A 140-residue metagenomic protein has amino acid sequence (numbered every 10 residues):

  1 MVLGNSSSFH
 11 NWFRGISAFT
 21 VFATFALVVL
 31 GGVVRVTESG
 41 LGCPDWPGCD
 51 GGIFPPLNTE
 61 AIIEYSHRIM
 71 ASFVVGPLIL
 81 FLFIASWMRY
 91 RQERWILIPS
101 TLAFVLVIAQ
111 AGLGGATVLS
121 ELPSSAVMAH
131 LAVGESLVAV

Functional and structural regions predicted by a protein language model:
S7-H10, W87-L97: Membrane-interface helix-boundary motifs at transmembrane edges
W12-E38: N-terminal signal-anchor transmembrane alpha helix
F13-S17, E93-A103: Membrane-interfacial loop-to-transmembrane alpha-helix junctions, especially the N-terminal start
V33-P44, I108-A132: Interfacial helix-loop-helix junctions of multi-pass membrane proteins
R35-Y65: Extracytosolic (periplasmic/ER-lumenal) interhelical loops and adjacent juxtamembrane/interface segments of multi-pass
T59-L80, S124-A139: Membrane-interface loop-to-helix entry segments
L78-M88: Hydrophobic, aromatic-rich transmembrane alpha-helices and their immediate juxtamembrane boundary segments
